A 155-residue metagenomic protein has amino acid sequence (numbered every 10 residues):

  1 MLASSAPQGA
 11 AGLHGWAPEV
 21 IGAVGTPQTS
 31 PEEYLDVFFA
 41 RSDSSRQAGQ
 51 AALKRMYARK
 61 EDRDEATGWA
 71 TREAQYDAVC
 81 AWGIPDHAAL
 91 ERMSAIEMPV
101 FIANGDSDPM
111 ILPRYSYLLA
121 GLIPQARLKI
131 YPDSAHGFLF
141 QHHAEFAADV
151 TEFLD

Functional and structural regions predicted by a protein language model:
M1-P31: Flexible "cap/lid" loop of the alpha/beta hydrolase fold
A3-S5, D106, P132: Nucleotide-sugar donor-binding loop of glycosyltransferases
P7, M110, G137: A short, conserved beta-strand element in the Rossmann-like catalytic core that flanks the donor/metal-binding loop
I21, D36-S94, M98: Alpha/beta-hydrolase
I96, I102-N104, D108: Short beta-strand/loop motif that positions the catalytic acidic residue of the alpha/beta-hydrolase fold
P109-Y115: Conserved alpha/beta-hydrolase "acid-adjacent" motif
Q125-D155: Catalytic active-site module of serine/aspartate enzymes centered on a nucleophile-bearing elbow/loop
